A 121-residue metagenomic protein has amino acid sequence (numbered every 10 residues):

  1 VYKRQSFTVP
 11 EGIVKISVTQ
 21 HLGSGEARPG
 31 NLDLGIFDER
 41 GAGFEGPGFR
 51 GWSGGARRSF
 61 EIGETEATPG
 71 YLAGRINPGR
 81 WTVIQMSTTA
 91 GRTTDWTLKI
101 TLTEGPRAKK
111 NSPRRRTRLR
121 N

Functional and structural regions predicted by a protein language model:
V1-Y2: Short, small-residue-biased leader/transition segments that mark boundaries at the very start of proteins
Q5-E26, L72, W81-M86: Hydrophobic beta-strand segments within beta-rich accessory/binding domains
V18-Q20, G46-P47, R118-N121: A composition-driven signal for long, intrinsically disordered, charge-rich low-complexity tracts
H21-T68, P78, T88-D95, I100 (+1 more regions): Surface-exposed beta-strand/loop patches in noncatalytic accessory domains and peripheral targeting/linker segments
L102-R120: Low-complexity, Pro/Ser/Thr- and charge-rich linker/hinge segments at domain boundaries
